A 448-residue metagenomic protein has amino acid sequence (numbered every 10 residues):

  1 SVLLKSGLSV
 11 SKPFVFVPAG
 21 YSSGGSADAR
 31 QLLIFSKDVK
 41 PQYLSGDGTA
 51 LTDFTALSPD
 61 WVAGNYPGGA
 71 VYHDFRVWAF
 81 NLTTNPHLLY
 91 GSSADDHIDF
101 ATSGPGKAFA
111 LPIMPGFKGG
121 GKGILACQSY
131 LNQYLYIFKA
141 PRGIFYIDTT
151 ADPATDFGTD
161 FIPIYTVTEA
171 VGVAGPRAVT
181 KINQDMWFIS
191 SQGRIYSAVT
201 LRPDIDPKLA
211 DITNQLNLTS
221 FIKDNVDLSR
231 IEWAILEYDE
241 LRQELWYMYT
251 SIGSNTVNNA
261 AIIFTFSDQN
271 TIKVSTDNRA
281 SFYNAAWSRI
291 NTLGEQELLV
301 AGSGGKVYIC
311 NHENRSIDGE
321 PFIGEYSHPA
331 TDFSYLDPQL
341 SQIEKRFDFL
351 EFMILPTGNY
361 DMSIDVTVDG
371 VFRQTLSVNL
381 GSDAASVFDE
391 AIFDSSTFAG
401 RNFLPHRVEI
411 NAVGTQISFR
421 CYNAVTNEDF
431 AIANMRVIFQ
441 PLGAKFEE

Functional and structural regions predicted by a protein language model:
S1-D28, A170-E448: Beta-sheet repeat architectures centered on beta-propellers
V2-P13, L51-Q192, Y196-E232, K273 (+1 more regions): Beta-propeller and closely related beta-pinwheel folds
P13-D60: Hydrophobic or amphipathic alpha-helical targeting/insertion segments
L33, Y72, A79, G304-E313: Beta-propeller fold recognition
F35-D38, N81-L82, K139-A140, Y249-I252 (+1 more regions): Beta-strand C-termini and the immediately following turn/loop, strongest in propeller blades
K37-D38, Y43-T49, D53, N81 (+4 more regions): Acidic/polar residues in short coil/turn loops that connect beta-strands within repeat-based beta-sheet scaffolds
